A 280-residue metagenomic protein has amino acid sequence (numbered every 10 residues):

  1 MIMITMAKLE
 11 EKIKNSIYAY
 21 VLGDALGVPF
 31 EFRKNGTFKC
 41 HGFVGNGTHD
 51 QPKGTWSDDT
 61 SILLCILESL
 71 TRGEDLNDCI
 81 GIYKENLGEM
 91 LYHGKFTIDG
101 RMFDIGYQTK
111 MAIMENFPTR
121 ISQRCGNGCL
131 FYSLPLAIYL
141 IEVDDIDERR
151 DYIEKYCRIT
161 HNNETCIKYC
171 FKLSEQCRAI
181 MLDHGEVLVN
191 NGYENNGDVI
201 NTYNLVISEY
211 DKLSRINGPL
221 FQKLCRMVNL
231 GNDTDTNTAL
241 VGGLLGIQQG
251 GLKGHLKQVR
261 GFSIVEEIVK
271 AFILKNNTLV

Functional and structural regions predicted by a protein language model:
I2-V280: Structured, active/binding-site neighborhoods that engage oxygen-rich ligands
